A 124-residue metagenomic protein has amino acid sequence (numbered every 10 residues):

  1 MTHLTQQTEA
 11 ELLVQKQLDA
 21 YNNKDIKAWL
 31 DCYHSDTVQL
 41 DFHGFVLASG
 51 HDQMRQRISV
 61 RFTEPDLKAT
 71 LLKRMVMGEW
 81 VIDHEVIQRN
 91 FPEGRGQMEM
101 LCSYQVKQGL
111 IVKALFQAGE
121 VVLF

Functional and structural regions predicted by a protein language model:
T2-L4, E9, D19, L40-D41 (+2 more regions): A beta-strand edge to alpha-helix "cap/lid" segment located at domain peripheries
V14-N22: Regular secondary-structure segments
N23-T37: Short, well-ordered alpha-helical segments enriched in acidic and aromatic residues
